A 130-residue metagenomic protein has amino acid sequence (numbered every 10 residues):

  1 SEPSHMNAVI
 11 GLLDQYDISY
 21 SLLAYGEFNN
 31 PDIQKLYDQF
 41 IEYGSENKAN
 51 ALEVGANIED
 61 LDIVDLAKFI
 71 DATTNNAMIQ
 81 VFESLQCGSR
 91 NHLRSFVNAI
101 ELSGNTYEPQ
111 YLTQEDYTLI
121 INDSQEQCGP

Functional and structural regions predicted by a protein language model:
S1-P130: All-alpha RGS (Regulator of G-protein Signaling) helical domain and cognate RGS-like helical scaffolds
